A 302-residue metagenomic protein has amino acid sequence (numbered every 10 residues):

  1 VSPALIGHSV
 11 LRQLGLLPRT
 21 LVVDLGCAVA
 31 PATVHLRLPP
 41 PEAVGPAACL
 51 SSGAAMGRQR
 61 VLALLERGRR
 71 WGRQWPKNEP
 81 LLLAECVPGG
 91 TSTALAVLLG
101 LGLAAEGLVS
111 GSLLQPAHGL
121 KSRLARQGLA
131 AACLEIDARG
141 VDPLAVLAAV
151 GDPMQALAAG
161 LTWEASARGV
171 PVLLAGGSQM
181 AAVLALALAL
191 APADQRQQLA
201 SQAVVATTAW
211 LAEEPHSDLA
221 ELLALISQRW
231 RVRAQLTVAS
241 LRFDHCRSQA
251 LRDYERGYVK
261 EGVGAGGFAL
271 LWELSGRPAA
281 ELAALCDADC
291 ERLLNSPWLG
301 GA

Functional and structural regions predicted by a protein language model:
V1-A84, P88-A302: N-terminal loops that bind phosphate or other acidic moieties and the adjacent beta-alpha structural core
